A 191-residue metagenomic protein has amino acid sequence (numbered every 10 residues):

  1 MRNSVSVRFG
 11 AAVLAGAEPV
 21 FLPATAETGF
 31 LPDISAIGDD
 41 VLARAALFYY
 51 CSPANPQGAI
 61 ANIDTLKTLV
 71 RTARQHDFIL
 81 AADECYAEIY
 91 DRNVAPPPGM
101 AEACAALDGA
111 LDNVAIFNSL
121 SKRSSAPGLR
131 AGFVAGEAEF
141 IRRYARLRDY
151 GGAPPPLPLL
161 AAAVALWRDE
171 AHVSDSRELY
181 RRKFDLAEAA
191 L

Functional and structural regions predicted by a protein language model:
M1-A17: Substrate-binding/gating loop at the entrance of the active-site cleft, primarily in PLP-dependent aminotransferase-like
N3, E18-E27: Short beta-strand->loop structural element characteristic of the AMP-binding/adenylate-forming
R8, L69, M100-C104: Aromatic/hydrophobic pocket-lining residues that form π-stacking "cages" and hydrophobic walls in ligand
A17, Q75-I79, A110-D112: A short helix->loop->beta-strand "cap" motif at the edges of active sites that frequently abuts
T25-P96: Active-site phosphate-binding strand-loop segment of PLP-dependent enzymes
N113-L191: PLP-dependent aminotransferase class I/II
